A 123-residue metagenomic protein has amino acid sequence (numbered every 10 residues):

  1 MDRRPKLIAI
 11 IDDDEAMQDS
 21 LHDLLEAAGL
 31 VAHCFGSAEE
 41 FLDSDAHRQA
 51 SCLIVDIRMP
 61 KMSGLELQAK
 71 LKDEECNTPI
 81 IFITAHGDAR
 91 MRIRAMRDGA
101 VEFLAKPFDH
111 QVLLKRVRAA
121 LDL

Functional and structural regions predicted by a protein language model:
E15-H33, A120: Two-component/phosphorelay signaling modules centered on CheY-like receiver
C34-C52: Acidic, metal-coordinating helix/loop segments flanking the phosphotransfer/catalytic sites of two-component signaling
G36-S37, S63-L67: Acidic catalytic/metal-coordinating carboxylates
M59: Receiver (REC) domain active-site loop signature in two-component systems and cognate sites in sensor histidine kinases
E66, G87-E102: Alpha4 helix (beta4-alpha4-beta5 surface) of REC/receiver domains from two-component response regulators
R90, F108-R118: C-terminal output helix
